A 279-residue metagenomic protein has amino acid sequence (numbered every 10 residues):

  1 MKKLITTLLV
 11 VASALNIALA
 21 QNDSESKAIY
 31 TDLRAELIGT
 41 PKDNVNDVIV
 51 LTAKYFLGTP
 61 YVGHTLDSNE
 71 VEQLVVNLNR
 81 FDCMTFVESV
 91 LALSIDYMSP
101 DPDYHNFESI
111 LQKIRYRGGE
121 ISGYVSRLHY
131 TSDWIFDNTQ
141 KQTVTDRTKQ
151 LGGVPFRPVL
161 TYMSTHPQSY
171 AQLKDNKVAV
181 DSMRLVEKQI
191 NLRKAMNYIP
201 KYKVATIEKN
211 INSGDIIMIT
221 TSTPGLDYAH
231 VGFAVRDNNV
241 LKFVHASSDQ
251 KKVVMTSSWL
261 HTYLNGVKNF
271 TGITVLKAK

Functional and structural regions predicted by a protein language model:
M1-S26: Bacterial Sec-dependent N-terminal signal peptides
L9, S13, K42, T221-T223: Residues embedded in well-ordered secondary-structure elements
Q21-L91, I95: Cationic-aromatic interfacial patches
E36, T52, F56, I110-I114 (+2 more regions): Residues that form generic nucleotide/phosphate-binding pockets
Y61-L192, R236, H245-S248: Acidic/His-rich structured neighborhood in mature extracellular/periplasmic domains
S109-Q112, V204-K209: Beta-rich nucleic-acid/ligand-interaction surfaces
M196-I207, T221: Short alpha-helix capping/helix-loop boundary micro-motifs
N212-K279: C-terminal soluble interaction/assembly domains
